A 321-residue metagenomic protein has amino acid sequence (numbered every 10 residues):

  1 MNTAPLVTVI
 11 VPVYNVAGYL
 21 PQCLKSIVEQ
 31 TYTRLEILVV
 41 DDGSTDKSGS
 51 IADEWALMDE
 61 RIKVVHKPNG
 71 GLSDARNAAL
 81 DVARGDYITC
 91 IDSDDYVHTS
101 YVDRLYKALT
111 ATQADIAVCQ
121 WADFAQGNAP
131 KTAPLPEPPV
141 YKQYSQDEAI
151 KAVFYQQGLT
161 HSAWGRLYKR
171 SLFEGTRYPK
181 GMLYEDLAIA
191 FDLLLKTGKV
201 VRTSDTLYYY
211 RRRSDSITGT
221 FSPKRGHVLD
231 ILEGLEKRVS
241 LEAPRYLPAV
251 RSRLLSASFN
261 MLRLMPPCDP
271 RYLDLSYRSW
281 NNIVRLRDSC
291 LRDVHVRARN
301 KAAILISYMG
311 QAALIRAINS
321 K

Functional and structural regions predicted by a protein language model:
M1-V28: N-proximal low-complexity "stem/linker" segments adjacent to membrane-targeting elements
A4-V7, V28-V39, K47, D59-K63: Short loop->beta transition adjacent to catalytic acidic/histidine clusters or analogous donor-positioning motifs
P21, L35, D46-E54, R61 (+3 more regions): Acidic helix N-cap motif at the loop->helix transition within catalytic regions of sugar-transfer enzymes
S26, T33, D41-I51, P68 (+1 more regions): A conserved acidic beta->alpha catalytic loop
K67-A83, C90-Y96: Glycine-rich, basic loop-to-helix element that forms the pyrophosphate-binding segment of sugar-nucleotide handling
L72, S93-V201, R211, D215-F221: Donor-binding/catalytic cores of nucleotide-activated saccharide and glycerol-phosphate transferases/polymerases
T206-S214, G219-Y246, C268-R287: Catalytic core of nucleotide-sugar-dependent glycosyltransferases
P267-K321: Membrane-interface aromatic/basic loop that binds lipid-linked glycans or pyrophosphate carriers, typified by
